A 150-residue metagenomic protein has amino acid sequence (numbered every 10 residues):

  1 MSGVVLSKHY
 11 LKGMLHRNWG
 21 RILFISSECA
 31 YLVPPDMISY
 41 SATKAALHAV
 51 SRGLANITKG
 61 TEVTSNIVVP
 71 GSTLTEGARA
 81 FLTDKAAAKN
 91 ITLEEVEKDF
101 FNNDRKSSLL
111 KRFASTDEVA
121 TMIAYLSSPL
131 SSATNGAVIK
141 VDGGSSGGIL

Functional and structural regions predicted by a protein language model:
S7, T43, S51: Active-site helix of classical SDR
K12, N56-I57, S132: Alpha-helical segment proximal to the catalytic Tyr-Lys
K12, V33-S41, G53: Active-site loop-to-helix junction immediately N-terminal to the catalytic Tyr of the SDR YXXXK motif in Rossmann-fold
S27: Residue(s) in the substrate-gating loop at a strand-loop-helix junction that position the organic substrate next
L32, I123-A124, L130, T134-L150: Short C-terminal tail/terminal secondary-structure segment of NAD(P)H-dependent dehydrogenase/reductase domains
L32-I38, G60, K111, P129: Active-site loop immediately N-terminal to the catalytic Tyr-X3-Lys motif of short-chain dehydrogenase/reductase
K59, T64, T134-G136: Short, small/polar-rich loop/turn modules that mediate ligand/substrate recognition or access, typified
S107-V119: A conserved structural motif in NAD(P)-dependent oxidoreductases
